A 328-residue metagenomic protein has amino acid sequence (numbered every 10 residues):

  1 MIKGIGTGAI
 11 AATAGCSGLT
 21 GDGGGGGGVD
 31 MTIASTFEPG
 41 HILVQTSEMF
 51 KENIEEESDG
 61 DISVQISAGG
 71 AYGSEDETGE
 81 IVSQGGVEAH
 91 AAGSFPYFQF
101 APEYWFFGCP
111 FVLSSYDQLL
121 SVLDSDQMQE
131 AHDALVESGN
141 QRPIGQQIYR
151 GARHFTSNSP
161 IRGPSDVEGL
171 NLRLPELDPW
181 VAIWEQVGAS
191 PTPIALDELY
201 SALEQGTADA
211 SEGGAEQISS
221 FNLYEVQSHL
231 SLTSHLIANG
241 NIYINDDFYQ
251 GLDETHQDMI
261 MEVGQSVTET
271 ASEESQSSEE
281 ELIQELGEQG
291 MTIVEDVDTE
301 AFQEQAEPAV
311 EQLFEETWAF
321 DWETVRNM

Functional and structural regions predicted by a protein language model:
M1-S17: N-terminal export signals
G8, S17-D117, Q127, V136-S138 (+1 more regions): N-terminal secretory/targeting leader peptides
